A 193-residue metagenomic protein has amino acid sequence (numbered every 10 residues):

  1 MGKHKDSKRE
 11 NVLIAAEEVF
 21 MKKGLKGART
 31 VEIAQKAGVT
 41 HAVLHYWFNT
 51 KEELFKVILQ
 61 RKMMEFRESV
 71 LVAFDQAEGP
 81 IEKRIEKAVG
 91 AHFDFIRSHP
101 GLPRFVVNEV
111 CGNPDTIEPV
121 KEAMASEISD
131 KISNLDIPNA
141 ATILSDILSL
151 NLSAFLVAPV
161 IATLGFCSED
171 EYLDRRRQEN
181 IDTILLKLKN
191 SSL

Functional and structural regions predicted by a protein language model:
M1-S7, L193: N-terminal intrinsically disordered/low-complexity leader segments
N11, A15, V19-E53, V57: Helix-turn-helix
T30, Q60-F66: Short, basic, alpha-helical segments at the C-terminal edge of helix-turn-helix-like DNA-binding modules
E53, D94-D130, F166-E171: Short secondary-structure transition hinges
V57, V72-S98, I137-I147: Hydrophobic alpha-helical connector segments
M64-L71, C111-T142, D174-Q178, D182: Amphipathic alpha-helical packing segments from all-alpha helical-bundle domains
V89-H92, V106-E109, I147, N151 (+1 more regions): Short alpha-helical scaffolding segments that buttress acidic/His motifs in well-ordered protein cores
D94, S126-I137, L150-L193: C-terminal peripheral helix-coil segments that are non-catalytic and often amphipathic
